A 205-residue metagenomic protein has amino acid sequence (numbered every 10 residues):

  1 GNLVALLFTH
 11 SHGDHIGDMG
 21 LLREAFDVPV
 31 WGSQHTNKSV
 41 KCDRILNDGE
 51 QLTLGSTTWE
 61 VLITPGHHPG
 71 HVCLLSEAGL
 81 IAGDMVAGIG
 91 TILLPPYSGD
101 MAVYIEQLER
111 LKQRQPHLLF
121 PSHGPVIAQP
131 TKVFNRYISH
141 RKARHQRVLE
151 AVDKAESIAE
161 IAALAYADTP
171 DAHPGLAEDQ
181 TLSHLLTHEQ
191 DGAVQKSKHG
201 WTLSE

Functional and structural regions predicted by a protein language model:
G1-T58: Active-site HxH/HxHxD metal-binding segment of metal-dependent hydrolases
T9-H15, H67, H71, H123 (+1 more regions): Histidine-centered divalent metal-coordination motifs
I16, Y104, L108, T181: Aromatic/hydrophobic pocket-lining residues that form the small-molecule binding cavity in soluble enzyme cores
T53, C73-L75, T202: Short, well-ordered beta-strand micro-motif
T58-I63, H68-R147, A151, I158: Metallo-beta-lactamase
E150-E205: C-terminal regulatory/interaction regions
